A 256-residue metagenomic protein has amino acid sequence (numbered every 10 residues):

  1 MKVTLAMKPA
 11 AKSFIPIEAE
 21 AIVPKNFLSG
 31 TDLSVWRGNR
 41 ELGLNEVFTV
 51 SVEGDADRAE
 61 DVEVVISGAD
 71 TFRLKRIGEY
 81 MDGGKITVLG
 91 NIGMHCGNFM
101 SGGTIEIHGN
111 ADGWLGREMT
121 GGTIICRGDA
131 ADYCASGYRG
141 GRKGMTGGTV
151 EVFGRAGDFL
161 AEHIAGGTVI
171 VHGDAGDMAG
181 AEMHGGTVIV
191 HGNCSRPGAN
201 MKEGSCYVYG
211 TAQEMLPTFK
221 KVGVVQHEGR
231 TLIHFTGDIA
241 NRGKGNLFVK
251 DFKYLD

Functional and structural regions predicted by a protein language model:
M1-F72, R76, Y80, I125-R127 (+6 more regions): Intrinsically disordered, low-complexity terminal regions
D32-G38, M94-T104: Short, charged, low-hydrophobicity "junction" segments
A56-R58, I77-Y80, L89, H95-F99 (+1 more regions): Short, charge-rich binding segments
T87-C96, E106-L115, R127-C134: Intrinsically disordered, low-complexity linker/loop segments enriched in Gly/Pro and charged/polar residues
G103-M119, V190-S195: Generic detector of contiguous secondary-structure segments
